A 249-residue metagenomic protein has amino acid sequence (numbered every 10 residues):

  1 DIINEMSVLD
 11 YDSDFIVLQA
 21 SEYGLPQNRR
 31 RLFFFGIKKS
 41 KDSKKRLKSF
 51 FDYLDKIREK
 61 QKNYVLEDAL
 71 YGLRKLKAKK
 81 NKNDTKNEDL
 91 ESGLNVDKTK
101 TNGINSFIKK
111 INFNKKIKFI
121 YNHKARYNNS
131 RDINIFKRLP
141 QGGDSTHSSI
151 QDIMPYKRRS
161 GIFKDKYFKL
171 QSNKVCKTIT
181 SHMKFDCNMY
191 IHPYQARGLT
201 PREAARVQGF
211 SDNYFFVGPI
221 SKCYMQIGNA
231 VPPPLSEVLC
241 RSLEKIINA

Functional and structural regions predicted by a protein language model:
D1-I153: Class I S-adenosyl-L-methionine
L94-A249: C-terminal target-recognition/interaction regions appended to catalytic cores
